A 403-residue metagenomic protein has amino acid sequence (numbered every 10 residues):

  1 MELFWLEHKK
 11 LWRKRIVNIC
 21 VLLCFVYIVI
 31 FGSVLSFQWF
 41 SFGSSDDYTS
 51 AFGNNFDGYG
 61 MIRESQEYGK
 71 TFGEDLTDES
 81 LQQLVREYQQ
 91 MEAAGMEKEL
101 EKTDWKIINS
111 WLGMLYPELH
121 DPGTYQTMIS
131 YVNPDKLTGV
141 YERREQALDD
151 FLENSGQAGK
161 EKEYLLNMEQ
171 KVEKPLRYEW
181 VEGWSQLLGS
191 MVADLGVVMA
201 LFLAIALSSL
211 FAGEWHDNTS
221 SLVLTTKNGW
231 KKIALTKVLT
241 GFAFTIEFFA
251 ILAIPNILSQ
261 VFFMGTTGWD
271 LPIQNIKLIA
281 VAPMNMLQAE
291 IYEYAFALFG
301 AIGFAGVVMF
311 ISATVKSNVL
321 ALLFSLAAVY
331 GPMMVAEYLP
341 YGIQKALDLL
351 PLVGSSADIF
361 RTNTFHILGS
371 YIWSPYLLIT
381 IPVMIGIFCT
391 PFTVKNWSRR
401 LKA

Functional and structural regions predicted by a protein language model:
M1-N18: Aromatic- and glycine-rich beta-strand/loop motifs that create alpha-glucan
I16, G229-W230, S317-L322: Membrane-helix interface segments
V17-C20, G300-V308, N363-A403: Alpha-helical transmembrane segments of multi-pass membrane transporters/translocases
V21-F25, V319-P332, L350-P351: Central hydrophobic cores of alpha-helical transmembrane segments in multi-pass integral membrane proteins
V26-Q83, N133-E214, L235-T314, N318 (+2 more regions): Secretory targeting signals
L207-L222, T226, W230: Transmembrane helix boundary and interhelical loop/hinge segments in multi-pass membrane proteins
Q344-T364: Short hydrophobic, aromatic-rich alpha-helical segments embedded in or entering the lipid bilayer of multi-pass
